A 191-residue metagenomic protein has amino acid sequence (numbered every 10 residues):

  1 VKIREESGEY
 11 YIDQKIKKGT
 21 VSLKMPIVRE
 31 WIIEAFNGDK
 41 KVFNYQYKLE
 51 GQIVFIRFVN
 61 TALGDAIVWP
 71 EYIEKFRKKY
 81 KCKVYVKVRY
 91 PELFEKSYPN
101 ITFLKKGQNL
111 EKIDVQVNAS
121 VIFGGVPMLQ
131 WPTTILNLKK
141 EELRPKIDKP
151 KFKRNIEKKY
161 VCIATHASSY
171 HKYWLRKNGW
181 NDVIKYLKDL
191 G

Functional and structural regions predicted by a protein language model:
V1-G191: Catalytic machinery of carbohydrate-active enzymes, primarily nucleotide-sugar-dependent glycosyltransferases
